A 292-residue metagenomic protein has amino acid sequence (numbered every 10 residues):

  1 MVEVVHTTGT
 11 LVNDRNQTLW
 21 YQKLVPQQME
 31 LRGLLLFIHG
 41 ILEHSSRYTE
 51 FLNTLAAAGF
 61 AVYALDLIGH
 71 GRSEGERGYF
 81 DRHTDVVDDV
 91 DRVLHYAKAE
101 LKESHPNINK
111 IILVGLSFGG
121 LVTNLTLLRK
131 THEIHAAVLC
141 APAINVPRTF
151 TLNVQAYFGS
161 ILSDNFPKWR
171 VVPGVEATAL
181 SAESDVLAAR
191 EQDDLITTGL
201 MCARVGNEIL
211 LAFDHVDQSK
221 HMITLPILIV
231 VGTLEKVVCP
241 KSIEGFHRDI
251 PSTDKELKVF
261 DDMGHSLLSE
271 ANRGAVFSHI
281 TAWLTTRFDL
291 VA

Functional and structural regions predicted by a protein language model:
M1-Q27: N-terminal cap/lid segment of alpha/beta-hydrolase-fold proteins
L31-G40: Short beta-strand element of the alpha/beta-hydrolase
L42-S45, G71-N109: Catalytic nucleophile-loop/oxyanion-hole region of alpha/beta-hydrolase and closely related hydrolase-like folds
L52-E76: Conserved alpha/beta-hydrolase
L116-M201: Alpha/beta-hydrolase-fold enzymes
I223, I229-V231, E235: Short beta-strand/loop motif that positions the catalytic acidic residue of the alpha/beta-hydrolase fold
L225, C239-R248: Short alpha-helix in the alpha/beta-hydrolase fold that links the catalytic acid
E256-A292: Catalytic active-site module of serine/aspartate enzymes centered on a nucleophile-bearing elbow/loop
